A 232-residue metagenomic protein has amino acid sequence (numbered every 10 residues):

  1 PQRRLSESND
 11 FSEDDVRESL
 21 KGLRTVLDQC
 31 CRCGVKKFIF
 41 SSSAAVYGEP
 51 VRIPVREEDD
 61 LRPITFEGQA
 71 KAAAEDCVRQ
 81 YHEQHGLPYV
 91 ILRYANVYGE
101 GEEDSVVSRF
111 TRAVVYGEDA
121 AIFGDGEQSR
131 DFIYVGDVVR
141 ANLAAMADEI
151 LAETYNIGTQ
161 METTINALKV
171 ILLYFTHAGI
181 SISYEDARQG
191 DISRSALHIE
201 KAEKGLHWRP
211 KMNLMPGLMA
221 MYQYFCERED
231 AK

Functional and structural regions predicted by a protein language model:
P1-V97: N-terminal Rossmann-like NAD(P)+-binding domain of SDR-like oxidoreductases, especially those catalyzing
E18-K21, T65, E102-S105, E127-G136 (+4 more regions): Residue-level signal for the nucleotide or nucleotide-sugar donor/cofactor binding architecture
K21, T25-D28, F132, D137-R140 (+1 more regions): Conserved mid-core alpha-helix of short-chain dehydrogenase/reductase
A44, Q160, A187: Conserved short acidic donor-positioning loop in nucleotide-sugar-dependent glycosyltransferases
A72, H85-L87, V97-R109, Y116-E118 (+6 more regions): Glycine/proline-rich active-site loop of Rossmann-fold NAD(P)-dependent oxidoreductases
D125, A152-Y155, T164-V170, H177-R194 (+1 more regions): C-terminal "lid/loop" region of Rossmann-like NAD(P)-dependent oxidoreductases
V138, N142, I157, L168 (+2 more regions): Non-catalytic, hydrophobic alpha-helical segments
L214-K232: Amphipathic terminal alpha-helices
